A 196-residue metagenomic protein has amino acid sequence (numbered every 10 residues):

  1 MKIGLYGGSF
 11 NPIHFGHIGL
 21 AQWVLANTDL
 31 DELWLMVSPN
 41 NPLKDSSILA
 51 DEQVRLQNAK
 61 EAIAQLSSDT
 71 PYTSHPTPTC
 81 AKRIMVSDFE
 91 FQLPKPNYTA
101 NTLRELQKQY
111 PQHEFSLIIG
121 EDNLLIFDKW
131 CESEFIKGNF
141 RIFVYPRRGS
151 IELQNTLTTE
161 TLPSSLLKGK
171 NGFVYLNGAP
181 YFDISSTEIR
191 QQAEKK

Functional and structural regions predicted by a protein language model:
M1-K196: Nucleotidyltransferase catalytic core that binds NTPs
